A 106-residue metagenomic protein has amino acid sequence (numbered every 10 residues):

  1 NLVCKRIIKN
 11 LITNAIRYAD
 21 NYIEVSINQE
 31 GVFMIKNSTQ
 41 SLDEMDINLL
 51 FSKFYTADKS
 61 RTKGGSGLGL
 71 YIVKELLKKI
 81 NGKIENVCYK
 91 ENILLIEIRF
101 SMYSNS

Functional and structural regions predicted by a protein language model:
C4-I8: A residue-level detector for a conserved hydrophobic packing site within the catalytic ATP-binding domain
A15-I16: Short helix-loop "hinge" at the ATP-lid/N-box region of the Bergerat-fold HATPase_c
N21, G82-K83: Conserved glycine-rich
Y22-V32: Short beta-strand/loop element within the Bergerat-fold HATPase_c
L42-F54: Short conserved segment of the HATPase_c
L50, G69, V73: Short alpha-helical Gxxx[C/S/T] motif in the catalytic ATP-binding
Y55-G64: Glycine-rich ATP-lid/hinge loop adjacent to the conserved G-boxes
